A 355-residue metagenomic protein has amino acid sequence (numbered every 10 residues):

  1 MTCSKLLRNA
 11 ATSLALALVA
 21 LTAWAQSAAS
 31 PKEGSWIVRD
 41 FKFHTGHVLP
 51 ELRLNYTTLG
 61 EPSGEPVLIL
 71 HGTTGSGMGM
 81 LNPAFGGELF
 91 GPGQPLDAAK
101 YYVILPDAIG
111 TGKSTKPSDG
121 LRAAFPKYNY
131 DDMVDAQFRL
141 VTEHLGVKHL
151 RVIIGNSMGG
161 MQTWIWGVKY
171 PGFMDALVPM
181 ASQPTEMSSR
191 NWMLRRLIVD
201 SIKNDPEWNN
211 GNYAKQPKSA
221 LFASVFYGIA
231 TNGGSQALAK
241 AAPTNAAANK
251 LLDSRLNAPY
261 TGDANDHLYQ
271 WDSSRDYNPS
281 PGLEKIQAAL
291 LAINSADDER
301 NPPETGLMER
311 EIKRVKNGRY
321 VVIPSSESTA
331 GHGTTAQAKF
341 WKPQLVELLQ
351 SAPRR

Functional and structural regions predicted by a protein language model:
T57-D119, L307: N-terminal cap/lid subdomain of alpha/beta-hydrolase-fold enzymes
D131-R151: Conserved acidic catalytic loop of the alpha/beta-hydrolase fold
H149-S188: Conserved hydrolase catalytic core segment
F173-N257: Alpha/beta-hydrolase-fold enzymes
D266-G282: Active-site nucleophile elbow and catalytic-triad environment of alpha/beta-hydrolase enzymes
I286, A292-N294: Short beta-strand/loop motif that positions the catalytic acidic residue of the alpha/beta-hydrolase fold
E299-G306: Conserved alpha/beta-hydrolase "acid-adjacent" motif
V315-R355: Catalytic active-site module of serine/aspartate enzymes centered on a nucleophile-bearing elbow/loop
